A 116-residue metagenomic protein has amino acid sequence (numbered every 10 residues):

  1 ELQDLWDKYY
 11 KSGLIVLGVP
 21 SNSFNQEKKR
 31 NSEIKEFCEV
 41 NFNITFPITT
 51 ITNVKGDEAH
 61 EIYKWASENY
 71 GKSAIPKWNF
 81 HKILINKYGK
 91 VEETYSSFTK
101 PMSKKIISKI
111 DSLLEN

Functional and structural regions predicted by a protein language model:
E1, S23-K28: Conserved redox-active cysteine motifs that mediate thiol-disulfide chemistry, especially di-cysteine Cys-X(1-2)-Cys
E1-D4, E33, E61, W65 (+2 more regions): Alpha-helical elements of Rossmann-like donor-binding domains used by nucleotide-donor carbohydrate transfer enzymes
E1-V19, E39-F42: Conserved helix-turn-beta segment immediately C-terminal to the redox Cys motif in thioredoxin-like folds
K11, K29, S97-K100: Residues in soluble alpha-helical coiled-coils and helical-bundle/repeat scaffolds
L17-P20, K82-L84: Extended hydrophobic secondary-structure segments that form protein cores and membrane-embedded regions
V19-N22, T49-N53, Y95-F98: Active-site-proximal beta-strand/loop segments in catalytic clefts of secreted hydrolases
E27, S32-N79: Short, internal strand/loop/helix patches that form the active-site neighborhood or redox-interaction surface
K64, E68-N116: Thiol-/selenol-based redox modules, centered on thioredoxin-like and closely related oxidoreductase domains
